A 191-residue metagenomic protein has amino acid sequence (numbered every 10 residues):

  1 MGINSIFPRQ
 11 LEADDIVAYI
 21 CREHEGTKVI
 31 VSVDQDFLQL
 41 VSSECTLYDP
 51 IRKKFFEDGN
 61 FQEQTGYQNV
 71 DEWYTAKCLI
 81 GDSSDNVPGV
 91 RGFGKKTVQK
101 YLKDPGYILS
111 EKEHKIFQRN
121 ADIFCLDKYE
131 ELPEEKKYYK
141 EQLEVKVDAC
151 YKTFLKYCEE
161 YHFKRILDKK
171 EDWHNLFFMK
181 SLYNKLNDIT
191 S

Functional and structural regions predicted by a protein language model:
M1-D168, F177, L182-I189: Extended two-metal-dependent nuclease catalytic cores across DNA- and RNA-processing enzymes
